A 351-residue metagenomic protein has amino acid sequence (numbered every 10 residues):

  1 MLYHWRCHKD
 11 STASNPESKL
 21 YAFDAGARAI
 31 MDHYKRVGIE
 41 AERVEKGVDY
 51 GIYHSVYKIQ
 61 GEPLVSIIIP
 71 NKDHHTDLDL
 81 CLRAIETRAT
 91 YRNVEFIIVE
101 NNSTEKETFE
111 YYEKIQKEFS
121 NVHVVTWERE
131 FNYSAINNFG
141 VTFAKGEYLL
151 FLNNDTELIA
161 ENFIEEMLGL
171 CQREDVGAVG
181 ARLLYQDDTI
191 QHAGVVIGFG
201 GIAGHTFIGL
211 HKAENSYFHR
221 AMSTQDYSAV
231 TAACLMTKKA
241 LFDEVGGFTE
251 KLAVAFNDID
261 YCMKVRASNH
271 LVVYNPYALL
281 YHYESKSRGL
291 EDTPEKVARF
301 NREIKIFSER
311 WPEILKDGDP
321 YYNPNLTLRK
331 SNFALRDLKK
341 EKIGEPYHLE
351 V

Functional and structural regions predicted by a protein language model:
M1, I30, F163-M167, A221-G246 (+1 more regions): A short, conserved alpha-helix in the catalytic core of glycosyltransferases
S18-E62, G177, D187, F199-D226 (+2 more regions): C-terminal, non-catalytic tails of nucleotide-sugar-dependent glycosyltransferases
P63-I68, E95, D260: Cell-envelope/extracellular polymer assembly enzymes that use nucleotide-activated donors
H74-A89: Short, well-formed alpha-helical segments that are part of the catalytic scaffolds of diverse glycosyltransferases
E86-T126: Acidic donor-binding segment of Leloir-type glycosyltransferases
W127-A144: Glycine-rich, basic loop-to-helix element that forms the pyrophosphate-binding segment of sugar-nucleotide handling
L149: Short aromatic/hydrophobic "clamp" motif used to bind/position activated sugar donors
T156-I202: Conserved donor NDP-sugar-binding/catalytic core segment of glycosyltransferases
